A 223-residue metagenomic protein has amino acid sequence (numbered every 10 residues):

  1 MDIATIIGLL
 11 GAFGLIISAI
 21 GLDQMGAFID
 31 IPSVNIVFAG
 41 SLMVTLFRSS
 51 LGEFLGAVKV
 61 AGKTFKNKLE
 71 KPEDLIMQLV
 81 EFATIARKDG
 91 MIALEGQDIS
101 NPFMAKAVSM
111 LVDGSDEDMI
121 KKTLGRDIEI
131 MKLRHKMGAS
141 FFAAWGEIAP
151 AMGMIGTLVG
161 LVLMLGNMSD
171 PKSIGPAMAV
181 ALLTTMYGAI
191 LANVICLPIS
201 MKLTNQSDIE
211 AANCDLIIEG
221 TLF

Functional and structural regions predicted by a protein language model:
D2, I7-M25, D127-S207: Helix-termination/interfacial motifs at the ends of transmembrane alpha-helices
A4-I7, G14-A139, E210-F223: Large intracellular
